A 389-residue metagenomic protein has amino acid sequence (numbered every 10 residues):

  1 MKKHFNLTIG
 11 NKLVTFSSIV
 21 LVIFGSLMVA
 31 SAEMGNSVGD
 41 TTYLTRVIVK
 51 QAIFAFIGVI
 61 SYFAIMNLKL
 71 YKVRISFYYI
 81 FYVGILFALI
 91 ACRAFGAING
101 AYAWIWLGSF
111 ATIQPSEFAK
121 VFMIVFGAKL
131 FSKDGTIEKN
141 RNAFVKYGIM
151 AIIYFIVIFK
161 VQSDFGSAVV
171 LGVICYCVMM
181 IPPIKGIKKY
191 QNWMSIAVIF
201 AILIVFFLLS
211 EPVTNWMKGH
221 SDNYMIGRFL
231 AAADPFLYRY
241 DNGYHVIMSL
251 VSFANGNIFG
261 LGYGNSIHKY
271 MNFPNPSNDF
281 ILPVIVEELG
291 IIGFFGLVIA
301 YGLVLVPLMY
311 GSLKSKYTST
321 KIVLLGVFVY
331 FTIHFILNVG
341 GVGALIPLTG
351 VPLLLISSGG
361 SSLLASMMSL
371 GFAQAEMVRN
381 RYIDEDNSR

Functional and structural regions predicted by a protein language model:
K2-T8, K12-L13, L27-Q162, V339-L354 (+3 more regions): Membrane-helix boundary/helix-loop-helix interface segments in multi-pass membrane proteins
L21, A88-C92, K129, F155 (+4 more regions): Alpha-helical transmembrane segments of multi-pass membrane proteins
A52-S61, E288-V306: Hydrophobic alpha-helical transmembrane segments
I60-Y71, G127-T136, Y176-I187, L208-S210 (+2 more regions): Structural signal for the C-terminal ends of transmembrane alpha-helices and the immediately following loop
Y78-Y79, V83, V145-V157, F165-M217: Hydrophobic alpha-helical segments of polytopic membrane proteins
V169, C175-K188, I267-G293, P352-L364: Interfacial segments of multi-pass membrane proteins
N192-G293: Hydrophobic, glycine- and aromatic-enriched re-entrant/interface helices and adjoining loop segments
M309-T349: Loop-to-helix entry and N-terminal half of a specific, functionally important transmembrane alpha helix in multi-pass
